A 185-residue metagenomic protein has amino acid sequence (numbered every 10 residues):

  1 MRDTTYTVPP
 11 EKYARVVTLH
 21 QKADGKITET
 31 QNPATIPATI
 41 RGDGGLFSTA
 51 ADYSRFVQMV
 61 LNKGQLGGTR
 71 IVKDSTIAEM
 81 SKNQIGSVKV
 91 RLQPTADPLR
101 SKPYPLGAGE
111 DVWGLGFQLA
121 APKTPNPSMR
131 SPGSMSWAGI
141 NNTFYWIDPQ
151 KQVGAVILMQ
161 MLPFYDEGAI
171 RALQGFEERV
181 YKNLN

Functional and structural regions predicted by a protein language model:
M1-P132: Short, surface-exposed loop or secondary-structure junction motifs that flank catalytic or metal-binding residues
A38, W137-G139: Short, glycine/acidic-rich beta->alpha junctions
S134, N141-K151: Short, surface-exposed beta-strand/loop micro-motifs that present aromatic residues
M161-F164: A short acidic/small-residue loop/turn micro-motif
I170-N185: Surface-exposed amphipathic alpha-helical segments
